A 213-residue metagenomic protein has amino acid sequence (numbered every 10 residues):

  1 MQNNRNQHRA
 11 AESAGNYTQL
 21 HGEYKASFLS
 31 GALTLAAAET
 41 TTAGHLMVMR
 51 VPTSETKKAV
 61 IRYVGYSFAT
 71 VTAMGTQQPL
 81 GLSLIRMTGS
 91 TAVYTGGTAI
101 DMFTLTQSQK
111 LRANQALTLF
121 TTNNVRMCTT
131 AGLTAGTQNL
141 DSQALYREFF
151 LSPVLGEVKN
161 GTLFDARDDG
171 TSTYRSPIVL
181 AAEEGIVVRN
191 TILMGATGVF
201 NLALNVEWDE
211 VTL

Functional and structural regions predicted by a protein language model:
M1-R5, G15-L213: Beta-strand-centric surfaces of beta-sandwich/beta-rich domains
H8-E12: Extended non-transmembrane interhelical loops and adjacent amphipathic helices of multipass membrane proteins
